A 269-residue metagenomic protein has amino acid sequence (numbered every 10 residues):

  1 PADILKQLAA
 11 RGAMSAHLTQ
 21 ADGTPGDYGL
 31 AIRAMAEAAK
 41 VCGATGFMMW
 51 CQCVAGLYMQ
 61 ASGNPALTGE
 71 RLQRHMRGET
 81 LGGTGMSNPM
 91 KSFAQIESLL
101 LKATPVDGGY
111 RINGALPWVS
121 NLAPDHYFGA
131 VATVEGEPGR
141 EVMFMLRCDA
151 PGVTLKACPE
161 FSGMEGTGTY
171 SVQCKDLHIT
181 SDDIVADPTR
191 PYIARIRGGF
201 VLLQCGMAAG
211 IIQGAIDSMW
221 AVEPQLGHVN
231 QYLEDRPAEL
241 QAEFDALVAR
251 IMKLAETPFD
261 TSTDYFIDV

Functional and structural regions predicted by a protein language model:
P1-R33, C205-V269: Alpha-helical interface subdomain recognition
A2-A10, M14-A115: Glycine-rich flavin
A34, I112-G114, F144, C174 (+1 more regions): Buried hydrophobic positions in well-ordered alpha/beta secondary-structure cores of metabolic enzymes
M76, F93-Q95, T104-P105, S120-A123 (+2 more regions): Solvent-exposed alpha-helices and their adjacent loops that cap or buttress functional pockets in soluble metabolic
P105-G109, V134-E141, C148-P151, T180-D183 (+2 more regions): Secondary-structure boundary elements
D107-R111, Y127, T169: A generic structural signal for beta-strand entry/edge sites
A115-A150: DPxDG-like acidic metal-binding loop motif
P159-D245: Glycine-rich beta->alpha junctions and the first turn(s) of the following alpha-helix
